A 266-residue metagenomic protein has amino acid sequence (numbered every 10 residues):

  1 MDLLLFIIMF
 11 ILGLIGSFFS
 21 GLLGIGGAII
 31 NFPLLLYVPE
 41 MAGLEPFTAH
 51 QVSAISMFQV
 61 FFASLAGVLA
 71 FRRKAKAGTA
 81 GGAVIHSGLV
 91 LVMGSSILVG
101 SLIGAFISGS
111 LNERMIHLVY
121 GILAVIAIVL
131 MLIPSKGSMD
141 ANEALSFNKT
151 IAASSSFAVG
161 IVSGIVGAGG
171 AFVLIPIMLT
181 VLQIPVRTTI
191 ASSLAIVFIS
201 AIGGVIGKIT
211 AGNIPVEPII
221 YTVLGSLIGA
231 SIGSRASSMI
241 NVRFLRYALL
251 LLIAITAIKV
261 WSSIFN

Functional and structural regions predicted by a protein language model:
M1-L22, I30-Q51, L69-I161, T180 (+2 more regions): Juxtamembrane transmembrane-helix boundary motif
G24-L34, G167-I177: Transmembrane helix boundary and interhelical junction motifs in multipass membrane proteins
S53-V60, S193-F198, S226-L227, I253: Transmembrane helix-bundle signature of multi-pass membrane transporters/permeases
A63-L65: Central hydrophobic cores of alpha-helical transmembrane segments in multi-pass inner-membrane proteins across all
V162-V166: Short helix-to-loop capping/linker segments positioned immediately adjacent to catalytic or ligand/cofactor-binding
